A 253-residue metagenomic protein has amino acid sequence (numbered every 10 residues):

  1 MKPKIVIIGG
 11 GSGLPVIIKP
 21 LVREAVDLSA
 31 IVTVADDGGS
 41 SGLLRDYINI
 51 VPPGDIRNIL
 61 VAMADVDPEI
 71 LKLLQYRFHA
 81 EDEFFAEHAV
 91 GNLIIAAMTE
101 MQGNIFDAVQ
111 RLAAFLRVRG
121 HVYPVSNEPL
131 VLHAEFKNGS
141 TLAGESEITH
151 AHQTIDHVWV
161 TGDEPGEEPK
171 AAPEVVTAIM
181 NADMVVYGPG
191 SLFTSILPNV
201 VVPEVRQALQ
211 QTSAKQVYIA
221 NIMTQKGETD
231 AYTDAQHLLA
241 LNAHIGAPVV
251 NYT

Functional and structural regions predicted by a protein language model:
M1-I5: Extreme N-terminal starter segment of soluble prokaryotic enzymes
I7, A30-I31, Y218, Y252: Structural beta-sheet core signal
A25-V26, T212-Q216: A short helix->loop->beta-strand "cap" motif at the edges of active sites that frequently abuts
A35-T154: Electropositive, gly/pro-rich neighborhoods at or near active sites that engage anionic ligands
E128-F193: Active-site gating loop/helix substructures
A178, V201-T212: Catalytic-core regions built around general acid/base machinery
L192-P203: Glycine/threonine-rich flexible loop motifs
A231-Y252: C-terminal functional extensions of proteins
